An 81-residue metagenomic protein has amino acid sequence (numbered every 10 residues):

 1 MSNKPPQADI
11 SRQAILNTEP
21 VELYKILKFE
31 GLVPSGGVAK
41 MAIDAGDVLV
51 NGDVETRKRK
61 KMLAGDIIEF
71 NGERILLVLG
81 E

Functional and structural regions predicted by a protein language model:
M1-E30, V54-E81: Ferredoxin-like alpha/beta domains used as RNA- or RNAP-binding modules
F29-A42: Short beta-strand/loop turn elements enriched in aromatics
A42-I43, M62: Short, well-ordered loop/turn sites that connect or cap secondary structure elements
